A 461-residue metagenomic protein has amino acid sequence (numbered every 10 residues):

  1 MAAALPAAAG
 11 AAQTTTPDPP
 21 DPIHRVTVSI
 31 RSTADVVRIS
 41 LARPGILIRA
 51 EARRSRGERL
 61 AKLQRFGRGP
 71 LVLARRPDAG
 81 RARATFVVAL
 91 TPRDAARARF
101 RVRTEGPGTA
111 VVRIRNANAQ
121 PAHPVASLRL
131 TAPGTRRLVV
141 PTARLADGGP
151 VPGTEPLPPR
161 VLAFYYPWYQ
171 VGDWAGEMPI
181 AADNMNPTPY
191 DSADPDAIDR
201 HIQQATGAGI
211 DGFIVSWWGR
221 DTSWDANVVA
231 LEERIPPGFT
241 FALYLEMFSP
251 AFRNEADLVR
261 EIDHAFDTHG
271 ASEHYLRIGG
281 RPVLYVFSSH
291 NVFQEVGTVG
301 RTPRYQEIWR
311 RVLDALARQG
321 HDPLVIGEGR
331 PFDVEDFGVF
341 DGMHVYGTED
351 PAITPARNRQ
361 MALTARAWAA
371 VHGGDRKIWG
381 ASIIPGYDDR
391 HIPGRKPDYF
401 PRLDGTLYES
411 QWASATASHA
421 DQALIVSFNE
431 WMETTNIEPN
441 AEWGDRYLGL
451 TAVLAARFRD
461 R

Functional and structural regions predicted by a protein language model:
M1-T14: Secretory targeting and sorting signals
Q13, P17-G80, T135-A143: Glycan-recognition and processing domains
I23-S32, P92-P107: A short beta-strand element within beta-rich, extracytoplasmic domains of secreted/secretory-pathway proteins
D35, G45, D94-A96, G106-A110 (+1 more regions): Short tyrosine-centred short linear motifs in exposed loops/low-complexity segments
S40-L41, G108-A119: Short, surface-exposed beta-strand/strand-loop-strand elements in extracellular ectodomains
G69-P92, A110: Short beta-strands within extracellular/lumenal beta-sheet-rich domains
A74, G106, N118-T154: Non-catalytic propeptide/linker segments at domain boundaries
V139-R461: Glycan-processing catalytic domains of CAZymes
